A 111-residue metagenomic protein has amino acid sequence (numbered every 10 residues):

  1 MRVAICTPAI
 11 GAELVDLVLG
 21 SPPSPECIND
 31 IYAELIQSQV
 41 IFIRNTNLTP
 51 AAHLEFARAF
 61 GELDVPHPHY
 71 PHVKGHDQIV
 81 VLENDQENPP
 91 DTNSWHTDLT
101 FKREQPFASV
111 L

Functional and structural regions predicted by a protein language model:
R2-L111: Fe(II)/2-oxoglutarate oxygenase catalytic core
